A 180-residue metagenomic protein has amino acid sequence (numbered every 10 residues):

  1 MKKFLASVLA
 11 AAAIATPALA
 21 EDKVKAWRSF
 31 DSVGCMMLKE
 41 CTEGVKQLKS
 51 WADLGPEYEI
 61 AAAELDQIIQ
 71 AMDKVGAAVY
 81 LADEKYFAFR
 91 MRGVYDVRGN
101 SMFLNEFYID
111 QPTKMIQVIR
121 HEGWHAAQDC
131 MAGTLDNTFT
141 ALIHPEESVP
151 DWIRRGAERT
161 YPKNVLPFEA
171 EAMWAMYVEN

Functional and structural regions predicted by a protein language model:
L5-A15: Hydrophobic helical h-region of N-terminal Sec-dependent signal peptides in bacterial secretory/periplasmic proteins
T16-A20: Sec/Tat signal peptide C-region and signal peptidase I cleavage site
D22, D31-R98: Auxiliary, metal-adjacent structural segments of Zn-dependent hydrolase domains
A63, Q67, K114, V118 (+2 more regions): Extracytoplasmic/secreted proteins, especially bacterial periplasmic and envelope-associated proteins
D83-K85, E106-Y108, C130-G133: A mature extracytoplasmic/lumenal domain signature
F103-V118: Short pre-active-site segment immediately N-terminal to the catalytic Zn-binding motif
G123-T140: Catalytic Zn2+-binding segment of zinc metalloproteases
N137-N180: Metalloprotease/metallohydrolase-associated module, dominated by Zn2+-dependent proteases
